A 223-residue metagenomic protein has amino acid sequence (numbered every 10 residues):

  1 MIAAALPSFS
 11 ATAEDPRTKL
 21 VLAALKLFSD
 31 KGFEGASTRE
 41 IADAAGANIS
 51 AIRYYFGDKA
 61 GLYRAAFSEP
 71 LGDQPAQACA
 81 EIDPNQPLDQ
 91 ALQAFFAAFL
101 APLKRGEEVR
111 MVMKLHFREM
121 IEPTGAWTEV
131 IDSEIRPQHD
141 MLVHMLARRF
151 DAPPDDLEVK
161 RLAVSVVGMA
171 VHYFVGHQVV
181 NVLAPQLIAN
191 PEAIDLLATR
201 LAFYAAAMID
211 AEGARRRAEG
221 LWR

Functional and structural regions predicted by a protein language model:
M1-D15, K26, A214-R223: N-terminal intrinsically disordered/low-complexity leader segments
I2, T128-R136, M145-A202, A214-L221: Hydrophobic/aromatic-rich alpha-helical bundle segments in the mid-to-C-terminal region
E14-L22, Y55-C79, T128, D132: An amphipathic alpha-helix adjacent to DNA-recognition modules
P16, L20-F28, F99, A205: Short hydrophobic clusters on alpha-helical segments that form packing/core surfaces in small helical domains
K19, L27-G61, A65-A66: Helix-turn-helix
K59, A66, P70, L92 (+4 more regions): Hydrophobic/aromatic residues within well-ordered alpha-helical segments
C79-V112, V159-V166: Hydrophobic alpha-helical connector segments
E107-D132, H177-L183: Amphipathic alpha-helical segments used for helix-helix packing
